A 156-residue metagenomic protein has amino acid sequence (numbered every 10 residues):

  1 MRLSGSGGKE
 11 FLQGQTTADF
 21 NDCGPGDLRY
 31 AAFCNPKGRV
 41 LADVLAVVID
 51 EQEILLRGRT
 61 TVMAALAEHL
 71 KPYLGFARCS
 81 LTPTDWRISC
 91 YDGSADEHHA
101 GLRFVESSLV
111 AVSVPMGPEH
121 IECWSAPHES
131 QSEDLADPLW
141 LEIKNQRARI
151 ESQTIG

Functional and structural regions predicted by a protein language model:
M1-G156: Basic, glycine/lysine-rich polyanion-binding surfaces/domains
